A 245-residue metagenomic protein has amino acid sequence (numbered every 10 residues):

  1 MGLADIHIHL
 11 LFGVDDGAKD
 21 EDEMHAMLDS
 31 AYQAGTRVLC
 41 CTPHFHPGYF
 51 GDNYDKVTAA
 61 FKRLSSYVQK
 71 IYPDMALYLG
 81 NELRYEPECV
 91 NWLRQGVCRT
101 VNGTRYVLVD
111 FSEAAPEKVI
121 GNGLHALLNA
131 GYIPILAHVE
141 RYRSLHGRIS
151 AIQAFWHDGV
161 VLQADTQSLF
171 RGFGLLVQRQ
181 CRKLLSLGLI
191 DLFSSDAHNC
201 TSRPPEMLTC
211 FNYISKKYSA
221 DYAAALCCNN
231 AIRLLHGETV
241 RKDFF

Functional and structural regions predicted by a protein language model:
M1-Y72: An N-terminally biased module of ancient metal coordination in phosphate/nucleic-acid-related enzymes
A4-I6, C40-T42, Y78-E82, I135-A137 (+2 more regions): Active-site neighborhood of phospho(di)ester-bond hydrolases with catalytic His/Asp-centered motifs
H9-L11, H44-F45, G80-E86, S112-A114 (+4 more regions): Active-site beta-loop-alpha junctions enriched in small/polar residues
E21-L28, C89-L93, K118-I120, Q180: Short, acidic/polar
Y32, L128, L185-S186: Non-catalytic positions within long, well-ordered alpha-helices that form the structural scaffold/packing of enzyme
G51-Q163, R241-D243: Extended substrate/RNA-proximal surfaces in nucleic-acid metabolism proteins
L189-P205: Short acidic/histidine-rich active-site segments
L208, N212-F245: Mid-to-C-terminal alpha-helical segments outside catalytic/metal-binding sites
